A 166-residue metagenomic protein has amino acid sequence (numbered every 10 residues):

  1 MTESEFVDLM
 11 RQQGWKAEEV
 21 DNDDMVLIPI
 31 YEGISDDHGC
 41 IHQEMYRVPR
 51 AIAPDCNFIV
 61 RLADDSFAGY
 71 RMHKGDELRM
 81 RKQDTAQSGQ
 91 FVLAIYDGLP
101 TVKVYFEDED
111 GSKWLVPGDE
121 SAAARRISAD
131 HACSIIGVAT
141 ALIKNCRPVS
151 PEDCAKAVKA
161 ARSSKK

Functional and structural regions predicted by a protein language model:
M1-H73, S88, L99-P100, E107 (+3 more regions): Short, positionally conserved secondary-structure boundary motifs
I59-A63, L93-I95, Y105, L115-G118: Short, acidic/hydrophobic/Gly-rich beta-strand patch recurrent on exposed beta strands that often constitutes part
R79-M80, L93: Hydrophobic beta-strand signal
A86-L93: Short, Lys/Arg- and Gly-enriched loop/turn segments at beta-strand edges
T101-R126: PDZ-domain C-terminal substructure recognizer with occasional recognition of PDZ-binding tails
H131: Flexible glycine-rich active-site/ligand-binding loops centered on an Asp-His dyad
